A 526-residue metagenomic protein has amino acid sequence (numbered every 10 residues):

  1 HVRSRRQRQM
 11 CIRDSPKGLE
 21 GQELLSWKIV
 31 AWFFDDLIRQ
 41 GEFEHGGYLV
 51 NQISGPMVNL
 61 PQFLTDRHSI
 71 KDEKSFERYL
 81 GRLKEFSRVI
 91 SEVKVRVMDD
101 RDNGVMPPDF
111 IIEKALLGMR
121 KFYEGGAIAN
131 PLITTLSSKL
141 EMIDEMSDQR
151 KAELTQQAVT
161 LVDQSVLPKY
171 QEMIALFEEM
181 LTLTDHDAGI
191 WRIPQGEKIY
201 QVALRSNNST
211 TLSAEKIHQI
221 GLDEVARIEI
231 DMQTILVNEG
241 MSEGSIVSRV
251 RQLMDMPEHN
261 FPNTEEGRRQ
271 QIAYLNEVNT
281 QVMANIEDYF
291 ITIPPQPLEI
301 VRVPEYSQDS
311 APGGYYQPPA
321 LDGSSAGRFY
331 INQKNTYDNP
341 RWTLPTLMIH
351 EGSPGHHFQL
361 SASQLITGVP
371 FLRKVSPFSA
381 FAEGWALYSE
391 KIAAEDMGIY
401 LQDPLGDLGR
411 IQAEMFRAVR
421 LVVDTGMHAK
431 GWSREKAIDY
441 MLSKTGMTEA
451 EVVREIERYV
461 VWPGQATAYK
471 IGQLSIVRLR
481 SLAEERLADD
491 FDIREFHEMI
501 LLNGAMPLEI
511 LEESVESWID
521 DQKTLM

Functional and structural regions predicted by a protein language model:
H1-R8, I12: Single conserved hydrophobic/aromatic residue that forms the stacking wall/gate of nucleotide- or nucleobase-binding
R13-L19: Cytochrome P450 catalytic-domain "roof"
G21-A31, Q156, T160, D439: Short, charged, amphipathic alpha-helical segments
L25-I29, E172, S248, R410 (+1 more regions): Amphipathic alpha-helical interaction segments
W27-Y48, Q465, Y469-I476, R480: Detector for C-terminal structural segments
F33-T210: Noncatalytic, helix-rich "gating/capping" subdomain that lines the substrate-entry/channel surface of large enzyme
R67-I112, F122, D223-I230, V237 (+1 more regions): Long, His/Glu/Asp-enriched segments that create or flank divalent metal/ion-associated functional microenvironments
V162, F177-N279, N285: Fold-level signature of zinc-dependent metallopeptidase catalytic domains
